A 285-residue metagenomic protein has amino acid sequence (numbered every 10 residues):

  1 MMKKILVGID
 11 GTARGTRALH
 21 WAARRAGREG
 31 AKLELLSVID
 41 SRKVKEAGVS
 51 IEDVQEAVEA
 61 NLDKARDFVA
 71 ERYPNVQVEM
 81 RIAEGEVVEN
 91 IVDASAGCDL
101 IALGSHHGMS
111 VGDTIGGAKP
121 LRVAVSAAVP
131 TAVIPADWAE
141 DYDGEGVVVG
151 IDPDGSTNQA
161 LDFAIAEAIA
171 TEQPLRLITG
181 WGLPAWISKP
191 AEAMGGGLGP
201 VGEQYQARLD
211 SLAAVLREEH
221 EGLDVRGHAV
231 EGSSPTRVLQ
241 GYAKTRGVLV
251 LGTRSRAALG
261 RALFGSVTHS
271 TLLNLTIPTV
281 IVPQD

Functional and structural regions predicted by a protein language model:
M1, R14, E52, A70-I101 (+2 more regions): Structural beta-alpha unit
M1-E52, G146-G199, R217-H220, D224-V225 (+1 more regions): Small/aliphatic-rich secondary-structure junction motif
G27, L35, I39, Q55-L62 (+4 more regions): Conserved N-terminal glycine/acidic-rich loop preference
E34-L36, E79-A83, A132, R176-I178 (+2 more regions): General small-molecule cofactor/ligand-binding pocket signal
A102-S105, P130-D137, T279-P283: Short beta-strand elements of ligand-binding domains
L103-R122, G144, V248-N274: Glycine-rich, Arg-bearing micro-motifs that act as flexible, cationic patches
G116-W138, E192-M194, P200-G202: Extended, non-globular alpha-helical segments
P174-L251, G260-A262: Structured core of small recognition/catalytic domains
